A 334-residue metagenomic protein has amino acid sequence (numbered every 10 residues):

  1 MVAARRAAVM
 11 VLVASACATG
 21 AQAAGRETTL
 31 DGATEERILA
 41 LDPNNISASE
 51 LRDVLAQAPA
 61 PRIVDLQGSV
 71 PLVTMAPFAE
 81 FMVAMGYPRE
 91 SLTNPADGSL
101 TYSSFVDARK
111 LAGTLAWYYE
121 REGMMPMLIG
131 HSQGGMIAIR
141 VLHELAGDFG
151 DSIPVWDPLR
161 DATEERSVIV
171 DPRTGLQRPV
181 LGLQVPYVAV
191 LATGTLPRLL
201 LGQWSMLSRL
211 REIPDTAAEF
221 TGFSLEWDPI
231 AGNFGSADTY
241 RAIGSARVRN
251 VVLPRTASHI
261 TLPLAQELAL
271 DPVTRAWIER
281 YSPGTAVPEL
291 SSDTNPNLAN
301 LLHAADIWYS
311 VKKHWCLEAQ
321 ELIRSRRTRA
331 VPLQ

Functional and structural regions predicted by a protein language model:
M1-V9: Bacterial N-terminal signal peptides that target proteins for export
V13-A21: Hydrophobic h-region of N-terminal signal peptides that target proteins for export in Gram-negative bacteria
Q22-R26, A138: N-terminal secretory targeting signals
G25-P126, P263, V287-P288, S292-L333: Active-site catalytic motif of lipid deacylating hydrolases and related acyltransferases
V64, T93-P95, A189, E219-F223 (+1 more regions): Hydrophobic/aromatic beta-strand patches that form the interior of the parallel beta-sheet core in alpha/beta enzyme
M75-A79, A138, F234: Short, highly selective alpha-helical patches that border small-molecule cofactor pockets in redox/cofactor-processing
R89, D107-F220, L225-A231: Serine-dependent carboxylesterase/thioesterase catalytic core of lipase-like alpha/beta-hydrolase/SGNH enzymes
L199-Q334: C-terminal catalytic-base region of ester-bond hydrolases, centering on the histidine of the charge-relay
